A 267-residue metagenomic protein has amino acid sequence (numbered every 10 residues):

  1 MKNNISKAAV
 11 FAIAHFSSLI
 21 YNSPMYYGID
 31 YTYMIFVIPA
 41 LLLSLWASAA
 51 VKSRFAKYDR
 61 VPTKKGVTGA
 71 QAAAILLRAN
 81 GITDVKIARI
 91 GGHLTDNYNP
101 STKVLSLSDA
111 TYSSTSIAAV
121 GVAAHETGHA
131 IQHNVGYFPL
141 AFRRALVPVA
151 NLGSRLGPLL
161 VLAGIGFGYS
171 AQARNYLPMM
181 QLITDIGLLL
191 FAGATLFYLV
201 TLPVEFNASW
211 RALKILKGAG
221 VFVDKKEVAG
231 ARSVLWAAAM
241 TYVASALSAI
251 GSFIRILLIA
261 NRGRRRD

Functional and structural regions predicted by a protein language model:
M1-K7, I13-S23: Short, basic, low-complexity termini and linkers enriched in Ser/Thr/Gly/Pro that act as targeting/leader peptides
N22, Y26-D30, S48-L156, R174 (+1 more regions): Polar-ligand-bearing catalytic/cofactor-coordination segments of membrane-embedded or membrane-tethered inner-membrane
P24-G28, I165-M180: Helix-interface capping motifs at the ends of transmembrane segments in multi-pass membrane proteins
I29-I35, Y176-L189: Hydrophobic alpha-helical transmembrane segments
M34-A49, A145: N-terminal, Lys/Arg- and Ser/Thr-rich interaction peptides
A40-W46, G164, L190-L202: Alpha-helical transmembrane segments of multi-pass membrane proteins
